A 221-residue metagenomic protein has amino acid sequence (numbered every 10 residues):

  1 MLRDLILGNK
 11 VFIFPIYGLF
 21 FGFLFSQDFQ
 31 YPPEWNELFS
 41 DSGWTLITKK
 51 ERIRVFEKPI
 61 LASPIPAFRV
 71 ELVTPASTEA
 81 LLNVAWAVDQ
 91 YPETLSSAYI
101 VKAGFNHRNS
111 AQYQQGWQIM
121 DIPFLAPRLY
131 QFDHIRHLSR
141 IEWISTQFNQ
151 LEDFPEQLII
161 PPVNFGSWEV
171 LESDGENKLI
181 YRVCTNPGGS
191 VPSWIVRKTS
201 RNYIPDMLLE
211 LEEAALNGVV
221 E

Functional and structural regions predicted by a protein language model:
M1-G8: N-terminal secretory signal peptides that target proteins for export/translocation
G8-F12, D206: Low-complexity, charge- and small-residue-enriched intrinsically disordered regions
I13-G22: Bacterial N-terminal signal peptides
Q27-E221: Eukaryotic helix-grip
